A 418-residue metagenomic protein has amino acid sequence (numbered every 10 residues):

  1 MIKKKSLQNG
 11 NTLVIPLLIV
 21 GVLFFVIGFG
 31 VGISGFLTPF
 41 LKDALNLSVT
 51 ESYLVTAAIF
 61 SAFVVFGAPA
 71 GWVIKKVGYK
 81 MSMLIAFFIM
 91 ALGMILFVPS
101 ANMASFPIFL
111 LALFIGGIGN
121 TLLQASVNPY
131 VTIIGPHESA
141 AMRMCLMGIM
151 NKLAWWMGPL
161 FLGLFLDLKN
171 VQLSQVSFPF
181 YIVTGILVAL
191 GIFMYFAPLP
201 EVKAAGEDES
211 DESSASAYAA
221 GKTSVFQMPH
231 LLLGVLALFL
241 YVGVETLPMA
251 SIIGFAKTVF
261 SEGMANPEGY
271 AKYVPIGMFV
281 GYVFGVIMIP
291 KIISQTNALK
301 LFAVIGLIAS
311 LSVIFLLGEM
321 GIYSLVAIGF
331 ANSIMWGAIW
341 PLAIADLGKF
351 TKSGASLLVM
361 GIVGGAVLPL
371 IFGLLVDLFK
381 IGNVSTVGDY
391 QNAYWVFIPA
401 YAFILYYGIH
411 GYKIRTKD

Functional and structural regions predicted by a protein language model:
I15-D43, L47, N128, P248-A256 (+1 more regions): Extracytoplasmic
S34-T38, P159, T223-K272: Extracytoplasmic gate region of multi-pass secondary transporters
L54-W72, K272-G285: Central cavity-lining transmembrane alpha-helices of secondary-active solute carriers, predominantly the Major
F66-Y79, G281-Q295, V376: Helix-to-loop junctions at the C-terminal end of transmembrane segments in multipass secondary transporters
F88-M103, V304-G318: C-terminal ends and interior cores of transmembrane alpha-helices in multi-pass membrane transporters/permeases
F106-L123, M320-M335: Hydrophobic core of transmembrane alpha-helices in multi-pass small-molecule transporters, especially MFS/SLC-type
L122-P136, S333-G348: Intracellular juxtamembrane helix-capping segments at the cytosolic ends of symmetry-related transmembrane helices
H137-E138, M147-L199: Helix-loop-helix hairpin linking two adjacent transmembrane segments in secondary transporters
